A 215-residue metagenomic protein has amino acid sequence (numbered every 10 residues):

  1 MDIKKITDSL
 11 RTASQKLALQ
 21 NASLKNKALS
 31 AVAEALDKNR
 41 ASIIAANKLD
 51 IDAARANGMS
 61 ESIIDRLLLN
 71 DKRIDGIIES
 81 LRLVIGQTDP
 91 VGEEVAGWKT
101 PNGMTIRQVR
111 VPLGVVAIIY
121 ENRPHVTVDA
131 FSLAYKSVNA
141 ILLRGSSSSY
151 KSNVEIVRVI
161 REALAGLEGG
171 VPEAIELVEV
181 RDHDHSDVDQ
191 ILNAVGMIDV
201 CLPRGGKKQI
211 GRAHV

Functional and structural regions predicted by a protein language model:
M1-T105: N-terminal Rossmann-like NAD(P)+-binding subdomain of aldehyde/semialdehyde dehydrogenases
G86, V95-H214: Rossmann-like NAD(P) dinucleotide-binding subdomain of oxidoreductase/dehydrogenase enzymes
